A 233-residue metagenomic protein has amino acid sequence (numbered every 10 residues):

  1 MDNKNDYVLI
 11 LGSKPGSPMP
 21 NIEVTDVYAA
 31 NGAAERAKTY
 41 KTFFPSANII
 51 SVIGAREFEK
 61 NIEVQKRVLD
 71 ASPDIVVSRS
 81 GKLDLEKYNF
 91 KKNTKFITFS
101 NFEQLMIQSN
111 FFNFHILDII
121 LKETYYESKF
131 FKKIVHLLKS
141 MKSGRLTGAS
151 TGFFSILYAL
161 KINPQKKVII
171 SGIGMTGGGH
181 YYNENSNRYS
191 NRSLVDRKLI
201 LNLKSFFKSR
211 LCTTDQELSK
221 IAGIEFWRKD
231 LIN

Functional and structural regions predicted by a protein language model:
M1-N233: Metal-ion/cofactor- or nucleotide/acyl-coenzyme-handling active-site neighborhoods
